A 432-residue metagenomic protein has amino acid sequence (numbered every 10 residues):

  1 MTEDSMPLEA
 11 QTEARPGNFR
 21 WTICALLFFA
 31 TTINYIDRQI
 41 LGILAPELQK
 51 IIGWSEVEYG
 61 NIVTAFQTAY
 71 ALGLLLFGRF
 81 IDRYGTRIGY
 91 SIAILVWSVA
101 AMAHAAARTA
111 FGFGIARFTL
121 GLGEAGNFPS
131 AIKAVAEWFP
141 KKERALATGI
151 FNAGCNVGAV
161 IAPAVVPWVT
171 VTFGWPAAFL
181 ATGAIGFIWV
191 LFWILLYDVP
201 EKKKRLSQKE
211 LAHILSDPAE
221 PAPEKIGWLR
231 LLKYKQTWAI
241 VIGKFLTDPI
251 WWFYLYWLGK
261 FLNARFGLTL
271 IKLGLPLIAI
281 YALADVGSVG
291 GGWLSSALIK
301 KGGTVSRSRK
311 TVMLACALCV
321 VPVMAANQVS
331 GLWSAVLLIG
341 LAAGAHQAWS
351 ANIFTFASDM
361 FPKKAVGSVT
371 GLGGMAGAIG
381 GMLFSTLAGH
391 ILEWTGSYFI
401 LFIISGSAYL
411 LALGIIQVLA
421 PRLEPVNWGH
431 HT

Functional and structural regions predicted by a protein language model:
T22-E56, Y254-G259: Extracytoplasmic
L41-G42, Y234-G291, H346-F354, S385: Extracytoplasmic gate region of multi-pass secondary transporters
G53, G85, A106-G112, G123 (+4 more regions): Helix-breaking motifs and short loop linkers at transmembrane-helix boundaries and internal kinks in secondary membrane
T64-R79, I278-G291: Central cavity-lining transmembrane alpha-helices of secondary-active solute carriers, predominantly the Major
L72-F111: Conserved MFS/SLC helix-loop-helix module at the cytosolic interface between two early adjacent transmembrane helices
L95-R108, L314-S330: C-terminal ends and interior cores of transmembrane alpha-helices in multi-pass membrane transporters/permeases
A116-N156: Cytoplasmic helix-loop-helix junction between adjacent transmembrane helices in 12-TM secondary transporters
F151-E201: Helix-loop-helix hairpin linking two adjacent transmembrane segments in secondary transporters
